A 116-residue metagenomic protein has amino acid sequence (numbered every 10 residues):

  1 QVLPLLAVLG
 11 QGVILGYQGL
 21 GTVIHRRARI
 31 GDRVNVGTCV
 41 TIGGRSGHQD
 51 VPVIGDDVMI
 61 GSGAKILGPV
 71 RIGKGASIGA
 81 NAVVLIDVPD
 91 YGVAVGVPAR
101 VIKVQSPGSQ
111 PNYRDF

Functional and structural regions predicted by a protein language model:
Q1-V2, A99, S106-F116: Terminal amphipathic alpha-helical/low-complexity segments used for targeting or macromolecular assembly
L5, G10-Q11, G16-Y17, H25-R26 (+12 more regions): Left-handed beta-helix
L20: Nucleotide-sugar-dependent
